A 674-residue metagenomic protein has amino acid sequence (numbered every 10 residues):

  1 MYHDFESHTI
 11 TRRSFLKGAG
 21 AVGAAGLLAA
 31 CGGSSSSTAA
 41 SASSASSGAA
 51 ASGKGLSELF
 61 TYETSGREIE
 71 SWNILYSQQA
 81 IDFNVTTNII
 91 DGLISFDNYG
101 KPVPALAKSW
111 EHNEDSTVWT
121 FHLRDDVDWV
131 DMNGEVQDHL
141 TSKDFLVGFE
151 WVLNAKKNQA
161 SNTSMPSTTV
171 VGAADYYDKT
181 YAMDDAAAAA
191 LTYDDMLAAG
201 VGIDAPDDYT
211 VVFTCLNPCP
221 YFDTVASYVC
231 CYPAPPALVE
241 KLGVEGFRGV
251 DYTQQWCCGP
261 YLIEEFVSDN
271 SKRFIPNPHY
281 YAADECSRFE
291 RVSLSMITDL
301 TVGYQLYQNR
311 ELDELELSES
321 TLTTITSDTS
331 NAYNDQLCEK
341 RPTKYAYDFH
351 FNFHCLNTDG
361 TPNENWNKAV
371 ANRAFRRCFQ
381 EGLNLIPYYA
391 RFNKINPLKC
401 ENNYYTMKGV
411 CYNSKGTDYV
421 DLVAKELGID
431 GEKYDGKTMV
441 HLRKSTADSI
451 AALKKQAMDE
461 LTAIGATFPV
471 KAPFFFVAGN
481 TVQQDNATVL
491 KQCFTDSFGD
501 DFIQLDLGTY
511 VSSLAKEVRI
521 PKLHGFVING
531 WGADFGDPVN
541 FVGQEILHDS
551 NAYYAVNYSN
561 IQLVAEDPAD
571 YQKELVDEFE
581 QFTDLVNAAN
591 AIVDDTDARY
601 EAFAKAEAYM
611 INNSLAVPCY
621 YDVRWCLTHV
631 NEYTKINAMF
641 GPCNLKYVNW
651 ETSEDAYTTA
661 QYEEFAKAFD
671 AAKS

Functional and structural regions predicted by a protein language model:
M1-I10, G18-A30: N-terminal secretory signal peptides
A21, L28, C378-A424, A478 (+2 more regions): Detector for C-terminal structural segments
Y62-E114, W256-C257: N-terminal lobe/hinge region of extracytoplasmic solute-binding protein
N98, A186-A190, L197-G200, D207-Y209 (+2 more regions): Gly/Pro-rich hinge or "lid" segments in bacterial periplasmic/extracellular proteins
K108-A173, V212, G303-L306, N365-A371 (+1 more regions): Aromatic- and charge-enriched surface segment that lines or borders ligand/interaction sites
T141-V147, D208-T214, P260, F289-R291 (+8 more regions): Alpha-helical secondary-structure segments
V244-Y252, H279-D328: Ligand-site clamp/hinge motif
S268, N396-P397, G431-A533, E578 (+1 more regions): Ligand/substrate-recognition segments at binding pockets and active sites
